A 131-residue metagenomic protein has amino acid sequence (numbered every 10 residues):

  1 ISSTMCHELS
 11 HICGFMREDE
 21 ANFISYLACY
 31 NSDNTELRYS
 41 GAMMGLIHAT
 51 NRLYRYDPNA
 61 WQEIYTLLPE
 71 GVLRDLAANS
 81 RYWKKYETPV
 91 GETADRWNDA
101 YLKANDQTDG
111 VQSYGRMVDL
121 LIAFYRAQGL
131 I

Functional and structural regions predicted by a protein language model:
I1-F15, D19-N22, Y26: Active-site recognition of the HExxH zinc-binding catalytic motif
I1-M5, L53-Y54, R74-N79: Short, mixed-charge, low-aromatic patches
S10, G14, Y26-D33, N51-P58: Sec-exported extracytoplasmic/periplasmic mature domains
R17-M44: Post-HEXXH active-site segment of zinc metalloproteases
A42-L67: Acidic/histidine-rich catalytic neighborhood
E70-I131: Pan-zinc metallopeptidase signature
